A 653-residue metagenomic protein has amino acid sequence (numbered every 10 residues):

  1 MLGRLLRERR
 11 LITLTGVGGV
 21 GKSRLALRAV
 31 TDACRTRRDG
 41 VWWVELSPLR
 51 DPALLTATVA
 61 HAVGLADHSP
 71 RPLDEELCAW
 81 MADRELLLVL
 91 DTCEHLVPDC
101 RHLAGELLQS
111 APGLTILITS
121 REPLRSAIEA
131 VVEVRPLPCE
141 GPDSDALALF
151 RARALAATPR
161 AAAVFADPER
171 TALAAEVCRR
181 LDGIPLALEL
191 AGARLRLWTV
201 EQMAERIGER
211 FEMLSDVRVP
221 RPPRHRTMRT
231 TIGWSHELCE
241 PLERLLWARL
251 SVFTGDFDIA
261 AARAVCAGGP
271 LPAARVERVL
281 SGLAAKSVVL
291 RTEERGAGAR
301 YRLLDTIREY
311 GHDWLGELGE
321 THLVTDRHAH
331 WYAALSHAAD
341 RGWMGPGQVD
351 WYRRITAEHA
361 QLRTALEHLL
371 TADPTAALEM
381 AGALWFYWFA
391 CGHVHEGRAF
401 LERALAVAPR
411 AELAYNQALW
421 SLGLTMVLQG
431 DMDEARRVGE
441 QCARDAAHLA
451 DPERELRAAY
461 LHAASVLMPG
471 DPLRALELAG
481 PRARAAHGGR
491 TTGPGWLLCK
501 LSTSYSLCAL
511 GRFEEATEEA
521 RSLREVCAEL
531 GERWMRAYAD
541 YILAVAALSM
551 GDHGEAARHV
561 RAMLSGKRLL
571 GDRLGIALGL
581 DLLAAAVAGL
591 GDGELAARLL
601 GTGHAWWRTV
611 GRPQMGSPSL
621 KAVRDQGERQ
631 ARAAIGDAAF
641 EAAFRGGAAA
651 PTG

Functional and structural regions predicted by a protein language model:
M1-E396, E402, L574, D581-L582 (+2 more regions): Aliphatic-rich helical/repeat scaffold segments used for oligomerization and domain docking
A174, V276, L280, V324-T325 (+11 more regions): Hydrophobic packing residues in well-ordered alpha-helices of helical domains and bundles
G282, Q417, E477, P481 (+9 more regions): Glycan-recognition and catalytic cores of secretory/periplasmic carbohydrate-active enzymes
A339-R354, L570-R573, T609-G627: Acidic, Ser/Thr-rich low-complexity linear motifs
G342, L378-G392, A414-M432, E453-P472 (+6 more regions): Tandem amphipathic alpha-helical repeat scaffolds
L362-A365, G397, L401-A404, A435 (+6 more regions): Tetratricopeptide repeat
T371-A372, A408-A411, D445-P452, R484-T492 (+5 more regions): Short coil/turn linkers that connect adjacent helices within long alpha-helical scaffolds, especially alpha-solenoid
E594-G653: C-terminal non-catalytic interaction modules
